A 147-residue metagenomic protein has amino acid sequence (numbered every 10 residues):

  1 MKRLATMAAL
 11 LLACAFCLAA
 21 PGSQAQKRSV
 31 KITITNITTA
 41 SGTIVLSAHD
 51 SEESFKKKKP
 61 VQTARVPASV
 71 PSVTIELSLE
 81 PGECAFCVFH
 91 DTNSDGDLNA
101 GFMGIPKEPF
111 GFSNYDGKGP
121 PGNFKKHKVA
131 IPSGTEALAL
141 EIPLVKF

Functional and structural regions predicted by a protein language model:
M1-A9: Bacterial N-terminal signal peptides that target proteins for export
A8-A19: Bacterial N-terminal signal peptides
R28-N36, L46: A short, amphipathic beta-strand motif
T33-S41, S51: Structural motif
P60-S78: Tryptophan-paired
P71-L77, K125-H127, L138-L140: Short strand-edge motifs at loop-to-beta-strand transitions and within beta-strands of extracellular beta-rich domains
G82-V88: A short tyrosine-centered beta-strand micro-motif
T92-A100: Acidic, glycine-anchored loop motifs typical of Ca2+
